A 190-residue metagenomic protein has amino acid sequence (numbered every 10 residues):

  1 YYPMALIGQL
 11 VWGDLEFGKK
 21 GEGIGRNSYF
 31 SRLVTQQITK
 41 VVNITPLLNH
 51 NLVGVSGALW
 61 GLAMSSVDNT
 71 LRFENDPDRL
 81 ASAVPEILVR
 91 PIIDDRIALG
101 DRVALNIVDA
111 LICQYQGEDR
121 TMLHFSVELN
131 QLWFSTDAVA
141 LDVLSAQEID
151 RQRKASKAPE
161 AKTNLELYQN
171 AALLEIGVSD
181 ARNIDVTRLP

Functional and structural regions predicted by a protein language model:
Y1-P190: Extended, low-polarity segments enriched in aliphatic/aromatic residues
